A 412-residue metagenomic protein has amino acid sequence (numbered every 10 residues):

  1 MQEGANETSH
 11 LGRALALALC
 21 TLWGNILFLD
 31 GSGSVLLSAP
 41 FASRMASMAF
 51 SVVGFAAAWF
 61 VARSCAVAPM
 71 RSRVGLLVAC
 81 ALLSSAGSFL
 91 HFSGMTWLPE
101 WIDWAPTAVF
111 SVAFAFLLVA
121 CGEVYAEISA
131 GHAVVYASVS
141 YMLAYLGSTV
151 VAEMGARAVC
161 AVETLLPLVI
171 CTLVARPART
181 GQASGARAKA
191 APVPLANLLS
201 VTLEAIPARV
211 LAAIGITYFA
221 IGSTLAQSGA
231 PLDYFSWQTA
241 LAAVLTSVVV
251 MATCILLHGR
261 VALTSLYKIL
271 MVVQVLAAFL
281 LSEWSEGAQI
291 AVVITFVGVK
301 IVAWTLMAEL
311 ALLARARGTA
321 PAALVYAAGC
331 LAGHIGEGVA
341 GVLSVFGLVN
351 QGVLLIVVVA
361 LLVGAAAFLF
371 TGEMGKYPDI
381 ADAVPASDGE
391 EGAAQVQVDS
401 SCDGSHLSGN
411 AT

Functional and structural regions predicted by a protein language model:
Q2-F55, R209-Y234: Helix-loop boundary and gating motifs at the non-cytosolic
S51-W59, A144, Q238-R260, A303 (+1 more regions): Transmembrane alpha-helices of Major Facilitator/SLC transporters
P99-L118, G287-A303: Hydrophobic core of transmembrane alpha-helices in multi-pass small-molecule transporters, especially MFS/SLC-type
F114-I128, I301-R317: Intracellular juxtamembrane helix-capping segments at the cytosolic ends of symmetry-related transmembrane helices
C160-P177, G352-E373: Symmetry-related core transmembrane helices of the 12-TM Major Facilitator Superfamily/SLC fold
T264-A303: C-terminal transmembrane helical hairpin of 12-TM major facilitator-type secondary transporters
G318-F346: A late C-terminal transmembrane helix in Major Facilitator Superfamily
A386-T412: Helix-turn-helix DNA-binding segment
